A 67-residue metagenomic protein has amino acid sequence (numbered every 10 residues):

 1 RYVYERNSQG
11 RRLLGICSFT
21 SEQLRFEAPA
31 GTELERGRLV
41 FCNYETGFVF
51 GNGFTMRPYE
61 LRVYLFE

Functional and structural regions predicted by a protein language model:
R1-E67: Carbohydrate-interacting/catalytic domains
